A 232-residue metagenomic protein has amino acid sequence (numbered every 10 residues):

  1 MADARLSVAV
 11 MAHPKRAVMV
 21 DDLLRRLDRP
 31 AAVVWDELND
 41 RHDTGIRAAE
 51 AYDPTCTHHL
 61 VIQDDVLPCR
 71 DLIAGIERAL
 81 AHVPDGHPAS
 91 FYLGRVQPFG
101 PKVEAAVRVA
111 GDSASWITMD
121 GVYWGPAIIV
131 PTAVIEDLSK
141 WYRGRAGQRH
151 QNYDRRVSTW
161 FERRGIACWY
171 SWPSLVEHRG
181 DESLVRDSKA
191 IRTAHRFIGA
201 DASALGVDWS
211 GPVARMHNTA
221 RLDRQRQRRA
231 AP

Functional and structural regions predicted by a protein language model:
A2-I62, V66-P232: Peripheral/terminal regions associated with large enzymatic or DNA-binding modules
